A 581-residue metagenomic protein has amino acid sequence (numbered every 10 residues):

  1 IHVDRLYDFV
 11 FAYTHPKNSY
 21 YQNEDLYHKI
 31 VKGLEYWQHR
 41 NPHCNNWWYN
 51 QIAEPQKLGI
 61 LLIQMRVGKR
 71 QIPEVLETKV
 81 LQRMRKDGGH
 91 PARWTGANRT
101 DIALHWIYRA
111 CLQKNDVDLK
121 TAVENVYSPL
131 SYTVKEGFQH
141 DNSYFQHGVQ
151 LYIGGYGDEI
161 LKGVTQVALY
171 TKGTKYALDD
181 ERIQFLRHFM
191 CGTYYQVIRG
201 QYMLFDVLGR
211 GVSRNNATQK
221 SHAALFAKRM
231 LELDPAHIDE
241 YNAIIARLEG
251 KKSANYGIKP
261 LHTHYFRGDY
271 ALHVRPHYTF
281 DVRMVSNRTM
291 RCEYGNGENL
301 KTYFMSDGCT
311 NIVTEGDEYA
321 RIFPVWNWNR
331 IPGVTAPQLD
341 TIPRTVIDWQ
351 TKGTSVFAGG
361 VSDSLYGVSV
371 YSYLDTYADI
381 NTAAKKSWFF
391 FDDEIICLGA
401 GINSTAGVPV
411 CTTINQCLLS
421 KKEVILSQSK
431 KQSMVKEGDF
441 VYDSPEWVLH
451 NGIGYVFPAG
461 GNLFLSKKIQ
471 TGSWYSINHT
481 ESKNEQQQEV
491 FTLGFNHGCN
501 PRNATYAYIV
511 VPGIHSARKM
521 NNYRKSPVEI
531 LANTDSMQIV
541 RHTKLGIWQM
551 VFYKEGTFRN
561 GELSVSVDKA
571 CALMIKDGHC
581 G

Functional and structural regions predicted by a protein language model:
I1-G211: Aromatic-lined, polymer-binding surfaces characteristic of secreted/periplasmic polysaccharide-degrading enzymes
I160, V167-G581: Extended polysaccharide-engagement surfaces of secreted carbohydrate-active enzymes
